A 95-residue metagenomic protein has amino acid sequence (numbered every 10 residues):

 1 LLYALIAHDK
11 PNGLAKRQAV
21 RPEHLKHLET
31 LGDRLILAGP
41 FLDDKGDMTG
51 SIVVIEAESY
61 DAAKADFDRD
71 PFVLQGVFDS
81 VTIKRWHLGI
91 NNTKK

Functional and structural regions predicted by a protein language model:
L1-K95: Conserved, structured core segments of small domains
